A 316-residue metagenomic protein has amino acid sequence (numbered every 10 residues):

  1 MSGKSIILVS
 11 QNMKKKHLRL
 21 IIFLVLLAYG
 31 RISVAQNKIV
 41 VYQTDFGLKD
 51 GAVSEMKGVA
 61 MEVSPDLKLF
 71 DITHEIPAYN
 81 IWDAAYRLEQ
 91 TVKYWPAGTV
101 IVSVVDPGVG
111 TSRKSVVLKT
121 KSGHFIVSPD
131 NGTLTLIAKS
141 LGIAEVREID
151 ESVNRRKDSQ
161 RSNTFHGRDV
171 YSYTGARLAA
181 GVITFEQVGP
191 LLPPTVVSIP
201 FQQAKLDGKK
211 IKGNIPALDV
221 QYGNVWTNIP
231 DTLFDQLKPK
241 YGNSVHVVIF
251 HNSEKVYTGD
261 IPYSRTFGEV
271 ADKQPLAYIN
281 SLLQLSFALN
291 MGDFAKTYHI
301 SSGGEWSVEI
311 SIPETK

Functional and structural regions predicted by a protein language model:
M1-K16: N-terminal secretory signal peptides that target proteins for export/translocation
L18-L27: Sec-dependent N-terminal signal peptides
S33-A35: Boundary at the C-terminal end of the N-terminal hydrophobic targeting segment
K38-I39, G51, E62-L69, Y79-Y86 (+2 more regions): Active-site histidine-anchored catalytic micro-motif
V59, V63-D66, T91-W95, S140 (+2 more regions): Change "in soluble alpha/beta enzymes" to "in soluble alpha/beta proteins
S159-Y241: Anionic-ligand-binding alpha/beta catalytic cores of soluble enzymes and soluble regulatory domains that recognize
W226-H299: A conserved acidic, glycine/proline-rich C-terminal tail/linker
